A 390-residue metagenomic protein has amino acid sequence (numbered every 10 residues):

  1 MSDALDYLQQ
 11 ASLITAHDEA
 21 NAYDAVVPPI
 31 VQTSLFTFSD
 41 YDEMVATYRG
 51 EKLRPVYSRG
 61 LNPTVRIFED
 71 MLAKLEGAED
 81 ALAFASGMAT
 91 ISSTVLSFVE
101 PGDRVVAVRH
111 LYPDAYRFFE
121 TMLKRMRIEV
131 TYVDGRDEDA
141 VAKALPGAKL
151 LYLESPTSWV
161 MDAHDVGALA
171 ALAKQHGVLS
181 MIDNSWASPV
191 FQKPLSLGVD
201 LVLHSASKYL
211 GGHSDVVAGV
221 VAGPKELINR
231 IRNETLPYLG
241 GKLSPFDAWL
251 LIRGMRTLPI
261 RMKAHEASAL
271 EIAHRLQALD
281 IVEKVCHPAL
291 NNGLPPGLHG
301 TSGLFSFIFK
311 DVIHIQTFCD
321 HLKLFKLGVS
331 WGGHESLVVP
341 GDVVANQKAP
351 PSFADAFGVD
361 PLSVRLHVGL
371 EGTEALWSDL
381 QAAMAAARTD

Functional and structural regions predicted by a protein language model:
M1-K52, T389: N-terminal glycine-rich, Lys/His-bearing helix-loop that initiates the first secondary-structure elements of many
S2-L5, T15-E19, D80-A278, C286 (+2 more regions): Conserved PLP-enzyme active-site core in the AAT-like
L35, D40-A89, D114-T121: Conserved N-terminal alpha-helix of the aminotransferase class I/II PLP-enzyme fold
L75, L276-D280, L322: Acidic-histidine catalytic/liganding microenvironments
E120, E129-T131, A142, R261 (+2 more regions): PLP-dependent enzyme catalytic core of the Aspartate aminotransferase-like
L239, L322-G332, A383-D390: A common structural junction motif
K284-V364, V368: Conserved C-terminal alpha-helix-loop-beta "cap" of PLP-dependent enzymes that closes/shapes the active-site mouth
